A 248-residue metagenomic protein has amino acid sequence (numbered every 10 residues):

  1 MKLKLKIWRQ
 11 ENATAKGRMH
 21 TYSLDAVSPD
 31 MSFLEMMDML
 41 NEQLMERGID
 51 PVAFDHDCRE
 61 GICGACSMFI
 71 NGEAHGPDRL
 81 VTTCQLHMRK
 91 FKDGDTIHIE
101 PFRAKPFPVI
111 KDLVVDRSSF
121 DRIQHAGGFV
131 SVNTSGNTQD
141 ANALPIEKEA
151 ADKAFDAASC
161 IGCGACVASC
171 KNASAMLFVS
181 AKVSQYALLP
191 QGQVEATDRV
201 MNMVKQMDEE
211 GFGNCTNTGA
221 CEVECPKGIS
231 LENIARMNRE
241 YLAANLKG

Functional and structural regions predicted by a protein language model:
M1-Y22: Eukaryote-biased recognition of intrinsically disordered, low-complexity regulatory segments
W8, D25, I70-G72: Short strand-turn-strand beta-turns centered on an Asx-Gly dipeptide
H20-S32: Short, contiguous acidic and Ser/Thr-rich linear segments
M31-D50, H98-G248: Ferredoxin-type iron-sulfur electron-transfer modules in oxidoreductases and energy-metabolism complexes
I49-D50, A65, F69: Long, hydrophobic/aromatic-enriched structural stretches that serve as scaffold segments
A53-A65: Short, structured protein-protein interaction patches enriched in aromatics and acidic/basic residues, typified by
I70-G94, I99: Glycine-rich phosphate/adenylate-binding loop and adjacent beta-alpha elements of nucleotide- or dinucleotide-binding
